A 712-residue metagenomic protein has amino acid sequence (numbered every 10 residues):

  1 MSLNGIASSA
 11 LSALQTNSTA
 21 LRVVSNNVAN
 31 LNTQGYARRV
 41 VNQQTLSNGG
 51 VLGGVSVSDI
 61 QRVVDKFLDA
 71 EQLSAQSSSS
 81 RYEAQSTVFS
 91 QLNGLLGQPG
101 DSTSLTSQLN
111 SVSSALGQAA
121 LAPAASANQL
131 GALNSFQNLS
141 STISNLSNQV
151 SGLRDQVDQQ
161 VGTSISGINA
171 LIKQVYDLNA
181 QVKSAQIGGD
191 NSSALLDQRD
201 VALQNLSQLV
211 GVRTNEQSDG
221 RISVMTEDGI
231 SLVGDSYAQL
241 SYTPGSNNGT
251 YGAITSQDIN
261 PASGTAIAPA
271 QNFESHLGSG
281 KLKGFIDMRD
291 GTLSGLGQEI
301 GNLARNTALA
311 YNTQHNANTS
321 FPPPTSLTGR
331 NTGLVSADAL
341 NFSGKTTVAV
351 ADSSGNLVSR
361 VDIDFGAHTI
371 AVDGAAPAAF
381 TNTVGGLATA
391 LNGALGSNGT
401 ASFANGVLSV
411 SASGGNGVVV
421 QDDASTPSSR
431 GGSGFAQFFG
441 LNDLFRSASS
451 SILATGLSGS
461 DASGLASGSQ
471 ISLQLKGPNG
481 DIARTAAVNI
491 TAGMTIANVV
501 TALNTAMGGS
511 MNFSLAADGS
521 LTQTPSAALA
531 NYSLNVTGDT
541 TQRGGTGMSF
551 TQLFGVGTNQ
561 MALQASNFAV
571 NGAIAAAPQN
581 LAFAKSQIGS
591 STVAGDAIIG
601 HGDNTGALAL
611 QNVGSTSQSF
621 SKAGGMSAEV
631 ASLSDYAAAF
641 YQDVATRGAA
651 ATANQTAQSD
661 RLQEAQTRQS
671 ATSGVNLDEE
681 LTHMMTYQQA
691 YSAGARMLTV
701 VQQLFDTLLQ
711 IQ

Functional and structural regions predicted by a protein language model:
M1-Q712: Structural signature of extracellular appendage/secretion-system components
